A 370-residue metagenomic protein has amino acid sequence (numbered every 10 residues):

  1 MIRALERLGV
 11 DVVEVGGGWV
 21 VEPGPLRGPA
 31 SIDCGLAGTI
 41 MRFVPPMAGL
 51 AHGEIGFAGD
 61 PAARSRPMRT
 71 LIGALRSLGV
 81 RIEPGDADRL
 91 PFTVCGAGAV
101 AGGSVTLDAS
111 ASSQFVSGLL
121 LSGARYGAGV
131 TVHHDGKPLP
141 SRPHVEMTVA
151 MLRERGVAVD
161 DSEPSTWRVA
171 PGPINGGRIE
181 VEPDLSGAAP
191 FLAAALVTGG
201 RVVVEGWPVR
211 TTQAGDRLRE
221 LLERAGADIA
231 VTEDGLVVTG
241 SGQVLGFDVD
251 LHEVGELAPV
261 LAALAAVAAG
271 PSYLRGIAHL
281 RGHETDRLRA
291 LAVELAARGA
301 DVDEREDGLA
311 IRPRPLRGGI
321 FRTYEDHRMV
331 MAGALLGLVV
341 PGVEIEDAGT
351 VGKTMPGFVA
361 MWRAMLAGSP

Functional and structural regions predicted by a protein language model:
M1-P370: Short, structured segments at the rim of ligand-binding sites
